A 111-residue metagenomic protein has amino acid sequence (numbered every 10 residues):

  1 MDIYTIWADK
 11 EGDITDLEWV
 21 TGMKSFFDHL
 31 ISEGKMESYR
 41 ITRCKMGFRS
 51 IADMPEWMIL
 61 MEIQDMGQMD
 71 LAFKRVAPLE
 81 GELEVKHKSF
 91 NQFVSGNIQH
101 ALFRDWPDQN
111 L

Functional and structural regions predicted by a protein language model:
M1-P78, Q92-L111: Short S/T/G/P-rich N-terminal loop/turn motif that feeds into the first structured element of a domain
L83-N91: C-terminal structural segments of small proteins and small subunits
